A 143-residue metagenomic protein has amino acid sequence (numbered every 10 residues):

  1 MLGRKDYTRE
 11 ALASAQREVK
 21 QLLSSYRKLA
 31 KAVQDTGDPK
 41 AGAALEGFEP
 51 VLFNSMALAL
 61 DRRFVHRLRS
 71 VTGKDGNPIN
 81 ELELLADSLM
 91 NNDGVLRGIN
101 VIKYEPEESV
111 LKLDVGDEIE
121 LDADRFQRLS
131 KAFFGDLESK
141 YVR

Functional and structural regions predicted by a protein language model:
M1-K40: Long, hydrophobic N-terminal alpha-helical segment
E18-L22, M56-V65, E105-R143: Amphipathic, Lys/Arg-enriched alpha-helical patches that create a basic surface for binding polyanionic ligands
S24-G73, Q127: Short, contiguous, well-structured surface segments enriched in hydrophobic/aromatic residues
I79-V101: Histidine-centered, metal-coordinating catalytic motifs and their short helical/loop contexts
